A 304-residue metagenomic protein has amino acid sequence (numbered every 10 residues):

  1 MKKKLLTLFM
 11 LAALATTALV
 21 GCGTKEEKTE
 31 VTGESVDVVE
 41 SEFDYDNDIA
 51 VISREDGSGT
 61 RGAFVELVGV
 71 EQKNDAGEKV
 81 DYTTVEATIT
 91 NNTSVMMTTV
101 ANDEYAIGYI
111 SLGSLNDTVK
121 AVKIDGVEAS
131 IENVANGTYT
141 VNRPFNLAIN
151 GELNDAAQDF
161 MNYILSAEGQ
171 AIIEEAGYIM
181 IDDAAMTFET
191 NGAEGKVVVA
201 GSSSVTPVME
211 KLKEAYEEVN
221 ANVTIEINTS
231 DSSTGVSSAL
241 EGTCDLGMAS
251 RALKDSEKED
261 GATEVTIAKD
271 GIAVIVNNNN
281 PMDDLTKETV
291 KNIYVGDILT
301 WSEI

Functional and structural regions predicted by a protein language model:
M1-L5: Positively charged n-region of N-terminal signal peptides that target proteins for export
T7-T16: Secretory targeting and sorting signals
T17-G21: C-terminal motif of bacterial Sec signal peptides marking the signal peptidase cleavage site
G23-I304: Exported/periplasmic ABC-transporter solute-binding proteins
